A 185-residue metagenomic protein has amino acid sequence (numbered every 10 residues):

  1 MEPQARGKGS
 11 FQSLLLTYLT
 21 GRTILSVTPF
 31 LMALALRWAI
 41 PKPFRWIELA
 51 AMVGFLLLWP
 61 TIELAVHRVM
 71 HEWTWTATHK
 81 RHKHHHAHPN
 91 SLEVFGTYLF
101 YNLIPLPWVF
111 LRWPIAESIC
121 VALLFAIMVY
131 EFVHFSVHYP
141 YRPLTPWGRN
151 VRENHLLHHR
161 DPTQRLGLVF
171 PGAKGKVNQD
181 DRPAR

Functional and structural regions predicted by a protein language model:
M1-I127, F132, R142-L144, R160-R185: Non-catalytic, topology-defining segments of multipass membrane proteins
V129, S136, P146-E153: Functionally important transmembrane alpha-helices
Y139: Active-site nucleophile-His-acid catalytic modules used for acyl/amide transfer and hydrolysis across diverse enzymes
R152-R160: Alpha-helical transmembrane segments and their immediate juxtamembrane flanks in integral membrane proteins
